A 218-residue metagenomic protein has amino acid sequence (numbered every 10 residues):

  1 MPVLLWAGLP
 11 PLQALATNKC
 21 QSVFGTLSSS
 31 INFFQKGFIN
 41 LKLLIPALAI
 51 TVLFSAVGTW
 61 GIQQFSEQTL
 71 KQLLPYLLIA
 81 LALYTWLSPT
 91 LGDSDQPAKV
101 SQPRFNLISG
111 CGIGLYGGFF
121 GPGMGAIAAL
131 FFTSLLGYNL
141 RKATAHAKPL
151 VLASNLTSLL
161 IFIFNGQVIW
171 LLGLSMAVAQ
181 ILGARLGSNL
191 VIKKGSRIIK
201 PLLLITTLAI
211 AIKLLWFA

Functional and structural regions predicted by a protein language model:
M1-P10, D95-T144, V151, L174: Selected transmembrane alpha-helices and immediately adjacent juxtamembrane segments of polytopic inner-membrane
L9-N18, N40-P46, G137-K148: Membrane-interface alpha-helices at helix entry/exit sites of multi-pass transporters
A16-Q72, N155-P201: Selective hydrophobic functional segments
K19, L74-L78, A82, K148 (+3 more regions): Residues within membrane-spanning alpha-helices of integral membrane proteins, especially the hydrophobic core/packing
S28-F38, T59, E67, P75-V100 (+1 more regions): Transmembrane helix exit motif
V57, G112-P122, S158-G166, I210-A218: Hydrophobic alpha-helical transmembrane segments in multi-pass integral membrane proteins
A143-L150, G195, I199-T206: Helix-helix packing/entry segments at the starts of transmembrane helices
